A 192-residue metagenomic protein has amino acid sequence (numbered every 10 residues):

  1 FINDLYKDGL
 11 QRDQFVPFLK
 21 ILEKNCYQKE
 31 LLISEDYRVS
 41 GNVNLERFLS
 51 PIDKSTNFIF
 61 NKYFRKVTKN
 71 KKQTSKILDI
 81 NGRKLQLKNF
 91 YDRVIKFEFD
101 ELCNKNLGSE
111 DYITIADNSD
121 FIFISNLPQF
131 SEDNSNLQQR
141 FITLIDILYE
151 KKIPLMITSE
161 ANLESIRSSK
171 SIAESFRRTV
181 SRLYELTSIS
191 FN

Functional and structural regions predicted by a protein language model:
F1-D4, D8, I33-V39, L102-C103 (+2 more regions): Conserved nucleotide-binding/hydrolysis micro-motifs of P-loop NTPases
Y6-L10, N89, K170: Solvent-exposed, flexible loop/coil residues
G9-D13, N136-Q139: Generic recognition of short, well-ordered alpha-helical segments
L10-Y63, R178-N192: Conserved P-loop NTPase catalytic core
I21-K24, K71, F90, D117 (+2 more regions): A generic structural signal for short, non-catalytic loop/turn and secondary-structure boundary residues
S40-D92: Extended, compositionally biased accessory segments flanking or bridging domains
N70-D146: Conserved helicase/translocase motor-coupling segment
D120-N192: Terminal-proximal interaction/regulatory segments of ATP-powered molecular machines
